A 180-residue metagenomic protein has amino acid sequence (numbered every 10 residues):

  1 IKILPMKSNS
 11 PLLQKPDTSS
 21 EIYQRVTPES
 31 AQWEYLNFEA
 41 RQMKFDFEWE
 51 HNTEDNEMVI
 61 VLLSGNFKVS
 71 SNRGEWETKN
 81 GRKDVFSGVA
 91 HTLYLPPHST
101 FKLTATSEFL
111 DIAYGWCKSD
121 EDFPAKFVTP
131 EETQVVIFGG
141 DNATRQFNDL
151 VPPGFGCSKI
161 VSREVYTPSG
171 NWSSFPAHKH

Functional and structural regions predicted by a protein language model:
I1-P5: Short, Lys/Arg-enriched N-terminal segments with co-localized hydrophobic residues within the first ~10-30 amino acids
K7-L13, T18-S19, H51-V59, S70: Sequence termini and other peripheral, non-core segments
D17-E50, E57, D141-H180: A short glycine-rich, His/Asp/Glu-containing loop-to-beta-strand
E50-N52, V69-S70, T78, L93-L95 (+2 more regions): Short beta-strand His + acidic residue motifs that chelate non-heme Fe in jelly-roll/DSBH and cupin folds
E54-E77, A90, L95, S169-G170: Glycine- and acidic-residue-biased ligand/ion/polar-headgroup-sensing regions
W76-V89, Y94-S99, V128-E131, T144-F147: Short acidic (Asp/Glu) patches
D84-F123: Ligand-binding loop in jelly-roll beta-barrel domains
F109-F147: Double-stranded beta-helix
